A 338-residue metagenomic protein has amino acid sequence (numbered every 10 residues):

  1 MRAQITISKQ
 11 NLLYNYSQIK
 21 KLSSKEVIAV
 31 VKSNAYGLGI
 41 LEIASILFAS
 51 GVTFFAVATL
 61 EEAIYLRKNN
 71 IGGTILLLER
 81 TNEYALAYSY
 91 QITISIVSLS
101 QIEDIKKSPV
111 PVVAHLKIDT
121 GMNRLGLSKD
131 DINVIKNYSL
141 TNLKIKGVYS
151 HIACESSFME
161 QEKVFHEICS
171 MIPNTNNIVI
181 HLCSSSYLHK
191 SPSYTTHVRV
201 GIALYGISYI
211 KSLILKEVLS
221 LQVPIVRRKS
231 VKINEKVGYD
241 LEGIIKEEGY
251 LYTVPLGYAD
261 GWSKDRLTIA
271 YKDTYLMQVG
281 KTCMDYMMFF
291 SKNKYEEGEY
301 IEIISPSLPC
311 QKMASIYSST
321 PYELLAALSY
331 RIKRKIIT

Functional and structural regions predicted by a protein language model:
R2-S8, L13, T81, S98-S100 (+2 more regions): Active-site anion/phosphate-binding pocket segments in diverse small-molecule metabolic enzymes
A3-Y14, K25-V179: Active-site-proximal beta-alpha core segment in soluble small-molecule metabolic enzymes
